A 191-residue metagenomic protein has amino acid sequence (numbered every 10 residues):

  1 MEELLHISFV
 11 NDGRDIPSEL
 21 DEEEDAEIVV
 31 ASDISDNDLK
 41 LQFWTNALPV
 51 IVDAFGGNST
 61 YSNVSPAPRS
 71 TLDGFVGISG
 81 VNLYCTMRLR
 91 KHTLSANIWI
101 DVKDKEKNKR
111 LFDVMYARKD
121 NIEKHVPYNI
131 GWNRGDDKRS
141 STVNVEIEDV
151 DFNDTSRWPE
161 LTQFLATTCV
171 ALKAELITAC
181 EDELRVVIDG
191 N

Functional and structural regions predicted by a protein language model:
M1-E2, D15, K138-S140, D151-F152: A short acidic, often aromatic-flanked loop/helix-cap motif at beta-alpha or helix-coil junctions that lines enzyme
M1-I28, S32: Acidic metal-coordinating catalytic centers involved in nucleic-acid phosphodiester chemistry
E3, T93-K107, T162-A179: Hydrophobic transmembrane alpha-helix bundles
V10, A31-S32, D53, D189-N191: Compositionally biased, intrinsically disordered low-complexity segments
I28-E148: Polyanion-binding interface signature
V114-V126, D149-G190: Ampiphathic alpha-helical segments that act as solvent-exposed interaction surfaces
